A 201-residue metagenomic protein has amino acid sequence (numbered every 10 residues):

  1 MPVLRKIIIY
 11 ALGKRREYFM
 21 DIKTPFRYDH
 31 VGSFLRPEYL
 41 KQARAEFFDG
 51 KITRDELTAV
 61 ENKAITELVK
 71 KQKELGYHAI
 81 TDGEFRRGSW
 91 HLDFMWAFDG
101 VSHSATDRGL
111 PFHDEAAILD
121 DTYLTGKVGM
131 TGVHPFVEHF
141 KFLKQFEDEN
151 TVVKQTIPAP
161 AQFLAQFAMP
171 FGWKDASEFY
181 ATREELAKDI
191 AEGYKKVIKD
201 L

Functional and structural regions predicted by a protein language model:
K6-F19: Short, Lys/Arg-enriched N-terminal segments with co-localized hydrophobic residues within the first ~10-30 amino acids
R16-D200: Domain-level signal for soluble alpha/beta catalytic cores
